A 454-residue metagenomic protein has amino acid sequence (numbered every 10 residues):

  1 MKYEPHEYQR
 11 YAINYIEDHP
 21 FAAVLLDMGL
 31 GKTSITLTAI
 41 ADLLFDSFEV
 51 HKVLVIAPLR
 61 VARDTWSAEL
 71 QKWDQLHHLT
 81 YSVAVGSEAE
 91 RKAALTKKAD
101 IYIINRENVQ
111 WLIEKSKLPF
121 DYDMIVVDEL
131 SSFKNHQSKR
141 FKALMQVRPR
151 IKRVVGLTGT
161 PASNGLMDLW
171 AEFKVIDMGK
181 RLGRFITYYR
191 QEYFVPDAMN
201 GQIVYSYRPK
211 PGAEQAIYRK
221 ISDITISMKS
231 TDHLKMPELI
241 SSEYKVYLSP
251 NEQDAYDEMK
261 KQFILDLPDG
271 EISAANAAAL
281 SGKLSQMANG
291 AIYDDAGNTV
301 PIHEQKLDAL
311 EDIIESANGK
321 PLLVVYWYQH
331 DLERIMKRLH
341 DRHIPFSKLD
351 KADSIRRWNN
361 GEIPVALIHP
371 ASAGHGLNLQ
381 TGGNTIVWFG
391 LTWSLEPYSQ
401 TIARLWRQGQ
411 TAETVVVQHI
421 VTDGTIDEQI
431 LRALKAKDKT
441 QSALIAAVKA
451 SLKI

Functional and structural regions predicted by a protein language model:
M1-R150, F185-G212, N251, D257-I272 (+10 more regions): SF2 helicase/translocase NTPase motor core, specifically the RecA-like lobe 1 inter-motif segment between Walker
K52, M124, F141-D232, Q410 (+1 more regions): Conserved P-loop NTPase motor "coupling/switch" region that bridges the ATPase
A162, S372-A373, S394: Negatively charged, flexible loop motifs adjacent to catalytic sites in prokaryotic signal transduction proteins
D168-A171, N378-L391, V415-H419: A short beta-strand element within the Helicase C-terminal
D223-D294, K320: Inter-lobe connector of SF1/SF2 helicase motors
V325: Regulatory input/activation interfaces that engage signals or partners
S394-A412, L434: Conserved SF2 helicase motif VI
